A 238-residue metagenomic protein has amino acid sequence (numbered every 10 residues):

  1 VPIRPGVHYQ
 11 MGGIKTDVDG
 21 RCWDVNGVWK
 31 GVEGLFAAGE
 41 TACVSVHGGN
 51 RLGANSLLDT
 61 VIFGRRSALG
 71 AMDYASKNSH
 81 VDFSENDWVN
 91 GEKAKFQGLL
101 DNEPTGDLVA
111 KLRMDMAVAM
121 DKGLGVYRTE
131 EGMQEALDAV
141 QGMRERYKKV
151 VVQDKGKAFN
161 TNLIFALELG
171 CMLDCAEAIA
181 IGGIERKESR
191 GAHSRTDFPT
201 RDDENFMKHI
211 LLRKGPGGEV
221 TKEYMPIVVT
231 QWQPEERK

Functional and structural regions predicted by a protein language model:
V1-Q10: Active-site Gly/Thr loop motif
Y9, K15-A37, T41-K238: Glycine- and aromatic-enriched mobile tails/lids
